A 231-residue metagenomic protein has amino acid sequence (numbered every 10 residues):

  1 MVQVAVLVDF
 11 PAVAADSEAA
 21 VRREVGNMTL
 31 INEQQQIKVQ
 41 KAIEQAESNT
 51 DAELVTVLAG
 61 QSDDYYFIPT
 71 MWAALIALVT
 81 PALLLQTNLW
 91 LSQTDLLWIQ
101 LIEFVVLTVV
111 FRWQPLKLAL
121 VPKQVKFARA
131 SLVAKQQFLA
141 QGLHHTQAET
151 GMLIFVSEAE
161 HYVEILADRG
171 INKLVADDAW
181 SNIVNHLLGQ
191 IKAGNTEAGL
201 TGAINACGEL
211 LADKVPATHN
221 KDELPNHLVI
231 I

Functional and structural regions predicted by a protein language model:
M1-N27: Periodic low-complexity repeat segments enriched in small/acidic residues
S17, D51, I154, A203: Residue-level signature of catalytic and energy-coupling elements of molecular machines, predominantly ATP/GTP-dependent
T29-L54: Short, charged cytosolic
I31, R169-L228: A membrane-cytosol interface segment of integral membrane proteins
Y65-I76: Select subsegments of transmembrane alpha-helices in polytopic membrane proteins, especially boundary-proximal
L85-L120: Transmembrane alpha-helices and immediately adjacent membrane-cytoplasm interface residues in multi-pass integral
K123-Q141: Membrane-cytosol interface motif
K135-A167: Acidic, Ser/Thr-rich low-complexity segments on the non-lumenal side of membrane proteins
